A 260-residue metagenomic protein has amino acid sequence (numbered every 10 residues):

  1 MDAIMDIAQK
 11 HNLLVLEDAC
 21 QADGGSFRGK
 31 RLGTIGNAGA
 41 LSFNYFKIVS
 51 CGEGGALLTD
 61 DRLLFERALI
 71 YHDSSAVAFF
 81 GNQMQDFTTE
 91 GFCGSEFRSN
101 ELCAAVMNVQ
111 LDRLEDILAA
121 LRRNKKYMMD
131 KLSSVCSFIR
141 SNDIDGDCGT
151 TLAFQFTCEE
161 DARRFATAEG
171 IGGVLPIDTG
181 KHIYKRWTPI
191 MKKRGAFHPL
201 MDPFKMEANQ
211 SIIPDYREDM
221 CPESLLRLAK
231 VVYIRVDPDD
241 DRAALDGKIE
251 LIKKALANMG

Functional and structural regions predicted by a protein language model:
M1-G29, D61: Catalytic PLP-binding core of fold-type I/II PLP enzymes
A22-R28, I35-T151: Active-site region of PLP-dependent enzymes
L58, A153-T157, R235: Short hydrophobic/aromatic beta-strand micro-patches that form the beta-sheet surface supporting nucleotide- or nucleic
R62, F156-D161, D241: Helix N-cap motif at beta-to-alpha junctions
A68, R163-I171, K248-K253: Short amphipathic alpha-helices in soluble, non-transmembrane regions that often serve as interface/regulatory elements
V77-Q85, Y127, A166-V231: Conserved PLP cofactor-binding pocket of PLP-dependent enzymes
Y233-A243: Proline-centric
